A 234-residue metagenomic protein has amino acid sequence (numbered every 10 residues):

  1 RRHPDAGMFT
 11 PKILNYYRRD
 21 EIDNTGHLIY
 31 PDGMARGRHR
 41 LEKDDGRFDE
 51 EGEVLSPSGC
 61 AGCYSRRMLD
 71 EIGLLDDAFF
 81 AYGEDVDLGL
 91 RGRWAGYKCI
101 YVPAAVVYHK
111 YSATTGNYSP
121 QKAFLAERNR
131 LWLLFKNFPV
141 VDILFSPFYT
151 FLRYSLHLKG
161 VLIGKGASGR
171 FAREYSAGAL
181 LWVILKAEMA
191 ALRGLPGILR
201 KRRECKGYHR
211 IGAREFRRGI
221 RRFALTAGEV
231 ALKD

Functional and structural regions predicted by a protein language model:
R1-M34: Conserved donor NDP-sugar-binding/catalytic core segment of glycosyltransferases
L14-Y16, L69, V106-V107, R153: Short, solvent-exposed loop/turn segments at secondary-structure junctions
I22, P31-R36, E42-R67, V86-D87 (+1 more regions): A recurrent flexible, glycine/aromatic-enriched loop bordering the glycosyltransferase active site that acts as
K43-V54, C63, M189, L195 (+1 more regions): Glycine-rich phosphate/pyrophosphate-binding loop and adjacent beta-alpha nucleotide/cofactor-binding cores
L55-V106: A short, conserved alpha-helix in the catalytic core of glycosyltransferases
C99-R200, Y208, A213-I220: Active-site-adjacent helix/loop segment of glycosyltransferases that harbors family-specific signature motifs
